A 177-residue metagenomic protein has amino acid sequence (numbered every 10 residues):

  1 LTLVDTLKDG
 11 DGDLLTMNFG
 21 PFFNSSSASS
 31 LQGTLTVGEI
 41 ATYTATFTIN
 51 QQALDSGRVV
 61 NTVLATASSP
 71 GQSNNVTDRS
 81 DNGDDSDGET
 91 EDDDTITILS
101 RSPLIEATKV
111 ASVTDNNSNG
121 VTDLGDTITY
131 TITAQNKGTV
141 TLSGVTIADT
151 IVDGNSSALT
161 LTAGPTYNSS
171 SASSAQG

Functional and structural regions predicted by a protein language model:
L1-G177: Exported/extracytosolic protein signature
